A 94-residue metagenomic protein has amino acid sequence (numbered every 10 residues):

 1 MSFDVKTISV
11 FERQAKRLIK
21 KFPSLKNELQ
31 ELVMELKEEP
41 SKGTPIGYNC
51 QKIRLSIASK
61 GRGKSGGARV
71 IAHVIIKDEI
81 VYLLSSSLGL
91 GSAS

Functional and structural regions predicted by a protein language model:
M1-E31: Arg/Lys-rich, positively charged N-terminal/basic patches that mediate binding to nucleic acids
V5, P23-K26, T44-G47, S65 (+1 more regions): Non-catalytic, surface-exposed connector residues within folded enzymatic/regulatory domains
Q14, E28, E35, N49-K52 (+2 more regions): Residue-level recognition of specific faces of alpha-helices
L36-G63: A short, surface-exposed loop/turn module that caps and links secondary-structure elements
R62, A68, H73-S94: Enriched for short, Lys/Arg-rich terminal
